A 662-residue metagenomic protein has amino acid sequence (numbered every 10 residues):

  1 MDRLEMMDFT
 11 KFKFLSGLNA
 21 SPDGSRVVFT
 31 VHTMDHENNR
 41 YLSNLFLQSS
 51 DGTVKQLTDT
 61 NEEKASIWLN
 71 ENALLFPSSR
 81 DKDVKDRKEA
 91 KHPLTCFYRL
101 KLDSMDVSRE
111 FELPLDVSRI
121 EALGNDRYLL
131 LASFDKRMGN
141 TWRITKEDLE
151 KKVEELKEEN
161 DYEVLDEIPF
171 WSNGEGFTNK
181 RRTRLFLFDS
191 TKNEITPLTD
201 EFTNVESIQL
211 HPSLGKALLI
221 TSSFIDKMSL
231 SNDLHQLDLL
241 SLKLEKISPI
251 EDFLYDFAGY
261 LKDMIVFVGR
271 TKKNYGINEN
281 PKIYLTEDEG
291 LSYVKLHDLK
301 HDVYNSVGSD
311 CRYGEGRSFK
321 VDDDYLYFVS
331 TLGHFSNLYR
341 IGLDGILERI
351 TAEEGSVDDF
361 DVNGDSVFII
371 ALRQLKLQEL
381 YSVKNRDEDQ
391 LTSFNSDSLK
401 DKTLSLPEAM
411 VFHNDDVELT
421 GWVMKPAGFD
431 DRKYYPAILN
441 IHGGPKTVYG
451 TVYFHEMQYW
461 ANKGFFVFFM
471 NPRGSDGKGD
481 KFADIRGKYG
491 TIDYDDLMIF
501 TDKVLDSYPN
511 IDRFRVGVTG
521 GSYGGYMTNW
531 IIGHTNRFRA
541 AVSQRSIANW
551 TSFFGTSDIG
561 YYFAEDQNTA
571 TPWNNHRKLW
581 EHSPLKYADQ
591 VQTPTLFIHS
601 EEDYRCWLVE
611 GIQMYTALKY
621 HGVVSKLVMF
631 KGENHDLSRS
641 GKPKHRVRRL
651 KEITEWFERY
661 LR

Functional and structural regions predicted by a protein language model:
M1-F14, L47-K64, K88-P93, Y98-S118 (+10 more regions): Multi-bladed beta-propeller domains
M7-S43, E206: Beta-strand-rich domains and repeat architectures in extracellular enzymes and scaffolds, especially beta-propellers
G17-N19, E158, V164-D166, W171-S172 (+7 more regions): Non-catalytic accessory segments flanking enzyme active sites
N19-R26, A65-A73, I120-D126, I208-K216 (+3 more regions): Blade-terminus and WD-like Trp-Asp/Gly-His loop motifs, strongest in beta-propeller folds
V31-N44, T58-K64, S78-Y98, L113-D116 (+10 more regions): A flexible loop/linker signature enriched in serine peptidases of the S9 family
H32, S133, N440-G444, S600: Glycine-rich His-Gly loop
F394-F514, G521, G555: Cap/lid segment of the alpha/beta-hydrolase catalytic domain
P472-R662: Active-site-proximal cap/loop segments of hydrolase catalytic domains
